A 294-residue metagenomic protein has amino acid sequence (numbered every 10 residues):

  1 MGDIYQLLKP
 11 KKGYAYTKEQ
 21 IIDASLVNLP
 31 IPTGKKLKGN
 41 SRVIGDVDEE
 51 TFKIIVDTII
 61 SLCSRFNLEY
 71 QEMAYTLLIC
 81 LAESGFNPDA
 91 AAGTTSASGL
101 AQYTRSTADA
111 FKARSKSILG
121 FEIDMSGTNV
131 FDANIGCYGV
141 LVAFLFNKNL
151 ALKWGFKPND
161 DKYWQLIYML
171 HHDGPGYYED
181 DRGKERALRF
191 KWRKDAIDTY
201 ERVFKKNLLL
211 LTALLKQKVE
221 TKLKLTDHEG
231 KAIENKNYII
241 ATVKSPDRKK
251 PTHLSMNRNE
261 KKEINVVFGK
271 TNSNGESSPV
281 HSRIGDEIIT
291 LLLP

Functional and structural regions predicted by a protein language model:
G2-K53, T58-L62, F66, S106-V219: Non-catalytic cell-wall polysaccharide-engagement segments
E69-N87, V140, I167-D173: Short, functionally critical alpha-helical segments immediately adjacent to catalytic or ligand/cofactor-binding
E83-S98, Q102, S106, F111-K112: Conserved alpha-helical segments that form or flank metal/cofactor-binding pockets of metalloenzymes
V219-E229: A short, amphipathic beta-strand motif
E229-M256: Short, ordered, surface-exposed loop/turn motifs in non-cytosolic proteins
K231, S278-I289: Short Pro-Gly-centered beta-turn/loop motif in secreted/extracellular proteins
D247-E276: Short, acidic Ser/Thr/Gly-rich low-complexity loop/linker segments typical of extracellular and cell-surface proteins
L291-P294: A short, solvent-exposed loop/turn motif at the edges and junctions of modular extracellular/periplasmic domains
